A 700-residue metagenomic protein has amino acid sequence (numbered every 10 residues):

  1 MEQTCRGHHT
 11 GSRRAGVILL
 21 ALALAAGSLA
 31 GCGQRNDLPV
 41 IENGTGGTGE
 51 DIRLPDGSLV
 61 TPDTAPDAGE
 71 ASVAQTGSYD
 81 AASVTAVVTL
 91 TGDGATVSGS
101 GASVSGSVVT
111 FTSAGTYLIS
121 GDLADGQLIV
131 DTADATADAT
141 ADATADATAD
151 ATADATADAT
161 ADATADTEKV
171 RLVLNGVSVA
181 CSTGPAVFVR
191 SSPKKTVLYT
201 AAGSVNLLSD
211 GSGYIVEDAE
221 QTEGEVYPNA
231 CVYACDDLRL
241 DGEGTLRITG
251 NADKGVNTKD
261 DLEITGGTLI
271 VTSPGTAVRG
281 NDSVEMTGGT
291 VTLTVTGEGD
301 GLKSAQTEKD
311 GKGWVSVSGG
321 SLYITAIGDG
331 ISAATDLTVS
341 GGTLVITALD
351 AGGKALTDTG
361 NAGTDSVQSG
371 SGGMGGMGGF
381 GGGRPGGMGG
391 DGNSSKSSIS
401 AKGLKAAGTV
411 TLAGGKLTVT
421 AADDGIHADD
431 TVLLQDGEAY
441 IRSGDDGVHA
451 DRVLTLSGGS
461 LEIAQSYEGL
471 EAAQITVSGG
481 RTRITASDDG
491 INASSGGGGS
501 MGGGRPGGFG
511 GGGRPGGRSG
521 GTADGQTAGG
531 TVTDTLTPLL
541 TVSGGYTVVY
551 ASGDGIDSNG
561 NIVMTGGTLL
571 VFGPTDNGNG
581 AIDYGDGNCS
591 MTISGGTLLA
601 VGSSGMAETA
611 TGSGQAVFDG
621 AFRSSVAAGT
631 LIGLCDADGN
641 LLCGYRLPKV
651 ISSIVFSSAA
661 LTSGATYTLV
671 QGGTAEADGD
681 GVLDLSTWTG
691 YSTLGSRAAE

Functional and structural regions predicted by a protein language model:
E2-C5, G16-A25, C32-E700: A composition-driven surface/loop motif
